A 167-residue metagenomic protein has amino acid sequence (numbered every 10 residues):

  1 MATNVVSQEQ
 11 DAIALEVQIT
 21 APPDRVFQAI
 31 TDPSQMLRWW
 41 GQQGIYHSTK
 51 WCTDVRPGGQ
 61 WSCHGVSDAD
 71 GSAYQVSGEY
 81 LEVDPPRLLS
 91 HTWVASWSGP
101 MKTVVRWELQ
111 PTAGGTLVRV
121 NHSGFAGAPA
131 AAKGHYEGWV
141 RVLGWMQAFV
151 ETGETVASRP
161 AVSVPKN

Functional and structural regions predicted by a protein language model:
M1-Y46, N167: Hydrophobic ligand-binding cavity/cleft-lining segments
A14, S34-A73, S158-N167: Short beta-edge strand/loop motif at the mouth of beta-sheet-based domains
A14-T20, D54, H64, E79 (+1 more regions): Generic structural detector for well-ordered beta-strands
E16, L88-V140: Beta-strand/loop substructures that line and gate deep hydrophobic ligand-binding cavities in soluble
P23-D24, D54-P57, L81-R87, E108-L117: A short, structured loop/turn motif at beta-sheet edges
V26-F27, M36, W61, Y80 (+4 more regions): Hydrophobic pocket/interface hotspot
S72-S77, M101: Short coil-to-beta-strand transition motifs
G124-N167: A conserved amphipathic terminal alpha-helix motif
